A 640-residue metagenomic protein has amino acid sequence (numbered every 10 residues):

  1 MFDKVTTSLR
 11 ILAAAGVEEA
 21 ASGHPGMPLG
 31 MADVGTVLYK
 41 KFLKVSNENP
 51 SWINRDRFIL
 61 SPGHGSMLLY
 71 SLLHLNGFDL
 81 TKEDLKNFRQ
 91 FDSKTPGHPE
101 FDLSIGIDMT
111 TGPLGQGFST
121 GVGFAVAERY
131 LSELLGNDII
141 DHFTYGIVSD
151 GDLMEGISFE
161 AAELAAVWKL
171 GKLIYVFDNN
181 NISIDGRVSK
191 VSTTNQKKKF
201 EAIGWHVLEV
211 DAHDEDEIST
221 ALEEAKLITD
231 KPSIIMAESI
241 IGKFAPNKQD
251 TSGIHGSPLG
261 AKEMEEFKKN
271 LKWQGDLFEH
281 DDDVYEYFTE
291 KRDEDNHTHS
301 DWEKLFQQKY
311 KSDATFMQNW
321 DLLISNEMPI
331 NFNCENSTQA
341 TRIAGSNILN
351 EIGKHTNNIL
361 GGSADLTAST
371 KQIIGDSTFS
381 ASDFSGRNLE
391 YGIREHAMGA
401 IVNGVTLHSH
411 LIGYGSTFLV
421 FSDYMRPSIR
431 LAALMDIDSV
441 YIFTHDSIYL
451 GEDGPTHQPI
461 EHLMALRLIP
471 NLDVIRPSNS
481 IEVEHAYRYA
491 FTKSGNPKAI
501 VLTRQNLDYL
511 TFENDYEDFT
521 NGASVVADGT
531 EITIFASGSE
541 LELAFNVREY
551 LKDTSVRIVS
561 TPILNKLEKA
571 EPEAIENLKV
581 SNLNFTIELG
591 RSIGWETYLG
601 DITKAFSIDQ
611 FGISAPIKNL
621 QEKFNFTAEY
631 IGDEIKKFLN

Functional and structural regions predicted by a protein language model:
M1-M31, V148, D152-G156, I174 (+5 more regions): Conserved acidic/glycine
L12-A20, N47-D56, P96-T111, I139-Y145 (+4 more regions): Glycine/charged-rich beta-loop-alpha catalytic/anionic-binding loops adjacent to active sites
A20-A32, F58-H64, R89, P99-T120 (+9 more regions): Active-site nucleophile and cofactor-binding loops and adjacent substrate-binding regions of central metabolic enzymes
G30-V167, K371-I374, V405: Cofactor-binding active-site loop characterized by glycine-rich and histidine/acidic residues
L60, G146, E155, Y175-F177 (+10 more regions): General beta-strand structural signal in soluble alpha/beta enzymes
F78-N87, A165-V176, E201-W205, A432-G451 (+1 more regions): A glycine-rich helix N-cap at a beta->alpha junction
Q90-D102, I107, T120, F124-V126 (+5 more regions): Thiamine diphosphate
R426, R430, V440-I442, E452-T456 (+2 more regions): C-terminal structured domain segments across diverse proteins
